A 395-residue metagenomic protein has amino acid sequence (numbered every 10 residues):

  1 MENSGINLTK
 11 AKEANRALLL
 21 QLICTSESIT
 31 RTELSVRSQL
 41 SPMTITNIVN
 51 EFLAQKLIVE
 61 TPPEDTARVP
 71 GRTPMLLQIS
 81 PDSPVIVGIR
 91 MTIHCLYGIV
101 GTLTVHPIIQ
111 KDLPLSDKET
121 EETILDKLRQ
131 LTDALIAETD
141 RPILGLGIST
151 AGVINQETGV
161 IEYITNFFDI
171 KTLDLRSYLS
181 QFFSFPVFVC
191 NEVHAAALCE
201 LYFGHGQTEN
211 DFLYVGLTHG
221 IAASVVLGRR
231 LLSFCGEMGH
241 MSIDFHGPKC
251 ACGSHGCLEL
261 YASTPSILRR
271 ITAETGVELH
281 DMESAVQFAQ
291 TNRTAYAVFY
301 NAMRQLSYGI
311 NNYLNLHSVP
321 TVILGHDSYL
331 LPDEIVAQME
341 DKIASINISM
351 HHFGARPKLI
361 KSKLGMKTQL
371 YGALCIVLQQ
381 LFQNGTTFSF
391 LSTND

Functional and structural regions predicted by a protein language model:
M1-D112, D117-P142, L258-D395: ATP-binding/phosphotransfer module of carbohydrate and carboxylate kinases, centering on a glycine-rich
L76, I86-R90, I143-G147, F212-G216 (+1 more regions): Short glycine-aspartate micro-motif
T102, Q156, V226: Short, acidic, Ser/Thr-enriched surface-loop or helix-capping motifs
P107-D117, E121-D211, E334-I346: Glycine-rich phosphate-binding loop and adjoining helix at the ATP-binding site of ATP-dependent phosphoryl-transfer
Q110, T120-E121, K171, S180-Q290: Glycine/GP-enriched mid-protein hinge/lid loop-to-helix segment characteristic of carbohydrate kinases
A151-V153, T218-G220, S328-Y329: Short glycine-rich anion-binding loops that position phosphate/pyrophosphate groups of nucleotides and phosphorylated
